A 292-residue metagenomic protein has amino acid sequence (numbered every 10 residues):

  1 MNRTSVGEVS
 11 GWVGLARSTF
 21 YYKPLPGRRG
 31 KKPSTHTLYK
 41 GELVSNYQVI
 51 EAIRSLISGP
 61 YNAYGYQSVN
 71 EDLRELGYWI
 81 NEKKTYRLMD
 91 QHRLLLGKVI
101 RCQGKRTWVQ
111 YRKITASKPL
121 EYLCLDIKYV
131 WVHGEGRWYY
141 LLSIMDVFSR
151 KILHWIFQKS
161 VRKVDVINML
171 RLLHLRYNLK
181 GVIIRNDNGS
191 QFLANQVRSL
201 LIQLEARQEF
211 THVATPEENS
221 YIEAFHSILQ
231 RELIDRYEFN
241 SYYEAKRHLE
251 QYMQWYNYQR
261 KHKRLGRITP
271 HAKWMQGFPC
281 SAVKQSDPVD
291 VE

Functional and structural regions predicted by a protein language model:
V6-V13, V69: Short alpha-helical "recognition helix" segments of helix-turn-helix
T19-E121, T215, T269-F278: Basic, flexible linker segments flanking DNA-binding modules in nucleic acid-interacting mobile-element proteins
G59, W79-S143, V164-L172, R176-G181 (+1 more regions): Mobile-element integrase/transposase regions, centering on the N-terminal DNA-binding/Zn-coordinating module
V99, I184-N188, I202-Y221, Y237-Y242: RNase H-like polynucleotidyl transferase catalytic core
T115-S117, G134, T215-E218, F239-R247: Conserved, non-catalytic sequence blocks in retroelement Pol enzymes and Pol-derived host proteins
D146-I156, M169-L172: Electropositive, glycine- and tryptophan-enriched low-complexity nucleic-acid-binding patches
Y177-A194, P216, G266-H271: Acidic/histidine-rich, metal-coordinating catalytic segments
N195, I202-A206, I228-E292: C-terminal domain-tail junction helix/linker
